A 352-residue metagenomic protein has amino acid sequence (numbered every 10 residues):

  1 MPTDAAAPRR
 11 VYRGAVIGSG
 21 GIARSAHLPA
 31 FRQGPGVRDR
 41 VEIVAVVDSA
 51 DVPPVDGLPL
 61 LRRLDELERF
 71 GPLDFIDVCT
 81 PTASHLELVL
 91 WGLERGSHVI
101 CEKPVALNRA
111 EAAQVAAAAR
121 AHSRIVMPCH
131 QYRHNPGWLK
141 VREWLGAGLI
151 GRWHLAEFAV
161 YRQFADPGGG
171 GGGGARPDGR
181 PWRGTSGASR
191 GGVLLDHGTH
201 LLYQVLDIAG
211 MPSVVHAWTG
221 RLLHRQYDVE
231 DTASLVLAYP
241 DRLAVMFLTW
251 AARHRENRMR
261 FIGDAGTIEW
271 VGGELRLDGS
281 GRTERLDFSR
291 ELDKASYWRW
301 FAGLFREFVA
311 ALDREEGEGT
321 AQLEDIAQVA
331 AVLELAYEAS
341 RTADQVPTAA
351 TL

Functional and structural regions predicted by a protein language model:
M1-D56: N-terminal Rossmann-like dinucleotide-binding module
M1-R10, I17, F75-V78, R124 (+1 more regions): C-terminal helix-rich "cap/oligomerization" subdomain common to oxidoreductases
P8, L202-E274, A302-E315, L335 (+1 more regions): Contiguous beta-strand/loop segments that form the cofactor/metal-binding neighborhood of enzyme cores
I22, L292-R306: Active-site loop of classical SDR/Rossmann-like NAD(P)-dependent oxidoreductases, centered on the catalytic Tyr-X3-Lys
L58-A118: Beta-loop-alpha module in the N-terminal Rossmann-like domain of NAD(P)-dependent dehydrogenases, especially those
C101, V126-P128, E157, W270: Hydrophobic residues in well-ordered beta-strands that form the structural core
Q114-Y132, R152-H154: Rossmann-fold dehydrogenase core element
R133-W218, L223-R225, A343: Predominantly a Rossmann-like dinucleotide-binding segment in NAD(P)-dependent oxidoreductases
